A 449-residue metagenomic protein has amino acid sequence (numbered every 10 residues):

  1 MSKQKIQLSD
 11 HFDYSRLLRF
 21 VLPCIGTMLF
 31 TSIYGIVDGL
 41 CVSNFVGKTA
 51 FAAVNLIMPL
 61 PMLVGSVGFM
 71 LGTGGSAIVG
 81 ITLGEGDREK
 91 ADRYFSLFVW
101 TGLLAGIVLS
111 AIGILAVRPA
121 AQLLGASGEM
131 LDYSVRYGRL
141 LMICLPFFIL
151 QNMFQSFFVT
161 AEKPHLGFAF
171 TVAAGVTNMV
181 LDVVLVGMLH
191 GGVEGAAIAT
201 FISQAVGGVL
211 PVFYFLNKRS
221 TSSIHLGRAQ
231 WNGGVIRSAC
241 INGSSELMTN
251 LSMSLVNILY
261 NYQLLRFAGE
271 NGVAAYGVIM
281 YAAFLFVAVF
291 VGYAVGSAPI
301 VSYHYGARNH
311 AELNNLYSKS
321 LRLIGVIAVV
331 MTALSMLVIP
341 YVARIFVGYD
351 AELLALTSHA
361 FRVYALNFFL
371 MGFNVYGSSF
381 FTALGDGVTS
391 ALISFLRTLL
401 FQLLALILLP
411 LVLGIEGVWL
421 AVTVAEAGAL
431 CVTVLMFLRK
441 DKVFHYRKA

Functional and structural regions predicted by a protein language model:
M1-V21, V79-P146, M188-S244, V301-N367 (+1 more regions): Short alpha-helical transmembrane segments in multi-pass integral membrane proteins
S9-V46, P59-G74, I78, L103-S110 (+4 more regions): N-terminal transmembrane alpha-helices
R19-D38, L140, A174, S203-G207 (+4 more regions): Transmembrane helical elements of multi-pass membrane transporters/channels
C24, M28, L40, N44 (+16 more regions): Transmembrane alpha-helix boundary and packing residues in multipass membrane permease domains and related
I33-A52, A121-G128, V184-G191, L251-Y281 (+4 more regions): Helix-terminus/linker motif at the lipid-water interface of multi-pass membrane proteins
V42-M62, E129-Y133, V193-E194, V235-N242 (+5 more regions): Interfacial/gating helices of multi-pass transporter permease domains
F51-A111, F148-G167, A275-I339, M371-I393: Small-residue-rich hydrophobic transmembrane alpha-helices
G72, L141-V159, G167-N178, A196-P211 (+5 more regions): Short runs within selected transmembrane alpha-helices of multi-pass transporters and secretion channels
